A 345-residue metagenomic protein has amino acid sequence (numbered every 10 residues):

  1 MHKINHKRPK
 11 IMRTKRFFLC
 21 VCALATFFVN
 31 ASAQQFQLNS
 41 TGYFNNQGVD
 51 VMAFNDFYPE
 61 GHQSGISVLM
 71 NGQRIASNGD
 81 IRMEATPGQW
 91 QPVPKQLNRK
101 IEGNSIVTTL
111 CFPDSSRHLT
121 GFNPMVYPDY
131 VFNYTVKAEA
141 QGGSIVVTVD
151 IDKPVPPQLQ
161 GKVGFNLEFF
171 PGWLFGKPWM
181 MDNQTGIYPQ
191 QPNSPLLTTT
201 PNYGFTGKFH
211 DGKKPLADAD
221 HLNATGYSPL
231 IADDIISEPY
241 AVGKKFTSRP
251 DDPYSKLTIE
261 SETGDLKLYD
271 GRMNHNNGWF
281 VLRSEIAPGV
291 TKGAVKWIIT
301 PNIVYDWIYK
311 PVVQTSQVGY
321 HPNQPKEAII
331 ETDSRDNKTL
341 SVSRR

Functional and structural regions predicted by a protein language model:
M1-Q34: Bacterial Sec-dependent N-terminal signal peptides
A33-S105, F122, T185, T199-I236: Beta-strand-rich N-terminal accessory domains
Q34, V146-N193: Acidic (Asp/Glu-rich), glycine- and aromatic
E84-P154: Extended, loop-rich substrate-binding clefts of extracytoplasmic carbohydrate-active enzymes
I151, I299-P301, S334: Hydrophobic beta-strand positions in extracellular immunoglobulin-like domains
L174-M180, D306-P325: Low-complexity, Pro/Ser/Thr- and charge-rich linker/hinge segments at domain boundaries
N223-W307: Beta-strand-rich recognition/accessory modules
Q314-V342: Contiguous beta-strand segments within globular domains
